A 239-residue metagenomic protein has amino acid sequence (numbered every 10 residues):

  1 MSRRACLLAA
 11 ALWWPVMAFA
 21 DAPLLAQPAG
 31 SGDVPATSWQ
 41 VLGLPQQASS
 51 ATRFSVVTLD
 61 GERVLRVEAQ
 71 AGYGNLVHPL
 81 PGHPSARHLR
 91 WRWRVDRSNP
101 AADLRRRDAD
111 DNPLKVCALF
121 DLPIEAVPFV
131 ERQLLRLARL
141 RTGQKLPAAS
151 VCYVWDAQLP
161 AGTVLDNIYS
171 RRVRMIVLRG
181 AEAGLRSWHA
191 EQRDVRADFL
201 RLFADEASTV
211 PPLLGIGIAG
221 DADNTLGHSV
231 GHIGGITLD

Functional and structural regions predicted by a protein language model:
M1-L7: N-terminal export leaders
P15-M17: N-terminal signal peptide c-region/cleavage motif recognized by signal peptidases
F19-Q47, F129-R136: Extracellular carbohydrate-recognition regions
T52-N75: Short carbohydrate-recognition loop motifs
P79-L89, E182-L185, T209-V210: Extracellular/lumenal carbohydrate-interaction signature centered on repeated Trp-anchored short motifs
D111, D121-Y169: Extracellular/luminal beta-rich ligand-recognition and adhesion surfaces characterized by aromatic-Gly/Pro-enriched
L114-V116, R171-A181, L185-L226: Extracellular beta-strand ligand-recognition surfaces/modules
I216, I233-L238: Extracellular beta-strand elements of beta-rich domains used for carbohydrate recognition/degradation or cell-matrix
